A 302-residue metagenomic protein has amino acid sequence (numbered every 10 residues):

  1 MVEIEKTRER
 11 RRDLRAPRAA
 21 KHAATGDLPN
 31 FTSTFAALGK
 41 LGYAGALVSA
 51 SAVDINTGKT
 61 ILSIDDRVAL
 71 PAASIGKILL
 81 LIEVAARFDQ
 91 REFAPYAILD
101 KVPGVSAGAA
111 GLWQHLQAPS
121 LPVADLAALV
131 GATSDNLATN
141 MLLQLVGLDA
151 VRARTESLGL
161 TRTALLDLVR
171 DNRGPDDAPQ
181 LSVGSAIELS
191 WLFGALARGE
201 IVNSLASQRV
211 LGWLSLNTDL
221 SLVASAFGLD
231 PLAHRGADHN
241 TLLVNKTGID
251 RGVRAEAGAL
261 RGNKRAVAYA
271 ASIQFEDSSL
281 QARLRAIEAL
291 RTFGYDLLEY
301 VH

Functional and structural regions predicted by a protein language model:
V2-G42, I61, L196-P231, R235-H302: Structured C-terminal helix/loop/strand segments within mature extracytoplasmic catalytic/sensor domains
A44-L70: Short, conserved catalytic-motif segment at the N-terminal edge
G45-V48, L143-R198: Mid-domain, small-residue-enriched loop/turn segments at the edges of structured enzyme/sensor domains
G58, P71-L99, Y269: Active-site SXXK
S63-D66, P122-D125, A132-A138, V169-D177 (+1 more regions): Flexible glycine/proline-enriched surface loops and loop-helix/loop-strand junctions
I82-Q90, Q144, W191-R198, E299: Short glycine/serine- and small hydrophobic-enriched flexible loop segments
Q90-L116: Short, glycine/proline-biased beta-turn/loop segments that scaffold the active-site neighborhood
S106-N140, L148, P179: Conserved catalytic neighborhood of penicillin-recognizing serine enzymes
